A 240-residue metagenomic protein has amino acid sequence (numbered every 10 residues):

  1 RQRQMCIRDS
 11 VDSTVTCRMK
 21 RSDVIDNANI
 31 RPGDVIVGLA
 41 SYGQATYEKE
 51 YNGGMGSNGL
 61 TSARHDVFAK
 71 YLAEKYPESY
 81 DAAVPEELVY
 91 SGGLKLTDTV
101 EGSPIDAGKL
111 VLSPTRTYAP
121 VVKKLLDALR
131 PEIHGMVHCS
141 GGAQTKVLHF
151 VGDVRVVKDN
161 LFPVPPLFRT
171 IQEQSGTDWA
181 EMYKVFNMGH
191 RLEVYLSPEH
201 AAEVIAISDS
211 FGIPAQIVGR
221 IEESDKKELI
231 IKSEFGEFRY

Functional and structural regions predicted by a protein language model:
R1-Q4, R8-Y240: Helix-biased detector of long, well-ordered alpha-helical tracts
